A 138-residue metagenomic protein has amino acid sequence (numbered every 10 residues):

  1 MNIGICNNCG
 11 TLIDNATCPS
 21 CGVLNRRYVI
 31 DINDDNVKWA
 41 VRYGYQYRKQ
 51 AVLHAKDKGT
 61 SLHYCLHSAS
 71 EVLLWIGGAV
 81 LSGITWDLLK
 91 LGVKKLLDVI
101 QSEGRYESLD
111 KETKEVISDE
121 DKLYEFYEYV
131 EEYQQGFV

Functional and structural regions predicted by a protein language model:
M1-L74, L91-V138: Short amphipathic alpha-helical segments that predominantly mediate membrane engagement
E71-L89: Short, glycine/alanine-rich hydrophobic alpha-helices that insert into or span membranes
